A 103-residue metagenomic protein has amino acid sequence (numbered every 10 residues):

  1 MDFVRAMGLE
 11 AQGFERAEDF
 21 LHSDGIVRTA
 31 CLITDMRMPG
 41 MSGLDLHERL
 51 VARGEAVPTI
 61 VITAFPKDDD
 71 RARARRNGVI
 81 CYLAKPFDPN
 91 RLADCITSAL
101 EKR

Functional and structural regions predicted by a protein language model:
M1-Q12, A99: Two-component/phosphorelay signaling modules centered on CheY-like receiver
G13-C31: Acidic, metal-coordinating helix/loop segments flanking the phosphotransfer/catalytic sites of two-component signaling
E15-R16, S42-D45: Acidic catalytic/metal-coordinating carboxylates
T34-D35: Active-site T/S-Asp motif of two-component receiver
M38: Receiver (REC) domain active-site loop signature in two-component systems and cognate sites in sensor histidine kinases
D45, P66-C81: Alpha4 helix (beta4-alpha4-beta5 surface) of REC/receiver domains from two-component response regulators
D69, F87-T97: C-terminal output helix
